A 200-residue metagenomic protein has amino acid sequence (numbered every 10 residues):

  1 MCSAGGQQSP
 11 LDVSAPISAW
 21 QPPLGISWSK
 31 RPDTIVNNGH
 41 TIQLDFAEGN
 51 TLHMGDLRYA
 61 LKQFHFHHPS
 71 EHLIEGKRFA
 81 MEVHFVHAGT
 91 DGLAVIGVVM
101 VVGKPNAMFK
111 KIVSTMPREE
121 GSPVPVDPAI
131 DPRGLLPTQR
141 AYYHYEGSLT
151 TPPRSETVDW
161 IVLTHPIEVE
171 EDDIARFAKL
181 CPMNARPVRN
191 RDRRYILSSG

Functional and structural regions predicted by a protein language model:
M1-G200: Alpha-carbonic anhydrase
